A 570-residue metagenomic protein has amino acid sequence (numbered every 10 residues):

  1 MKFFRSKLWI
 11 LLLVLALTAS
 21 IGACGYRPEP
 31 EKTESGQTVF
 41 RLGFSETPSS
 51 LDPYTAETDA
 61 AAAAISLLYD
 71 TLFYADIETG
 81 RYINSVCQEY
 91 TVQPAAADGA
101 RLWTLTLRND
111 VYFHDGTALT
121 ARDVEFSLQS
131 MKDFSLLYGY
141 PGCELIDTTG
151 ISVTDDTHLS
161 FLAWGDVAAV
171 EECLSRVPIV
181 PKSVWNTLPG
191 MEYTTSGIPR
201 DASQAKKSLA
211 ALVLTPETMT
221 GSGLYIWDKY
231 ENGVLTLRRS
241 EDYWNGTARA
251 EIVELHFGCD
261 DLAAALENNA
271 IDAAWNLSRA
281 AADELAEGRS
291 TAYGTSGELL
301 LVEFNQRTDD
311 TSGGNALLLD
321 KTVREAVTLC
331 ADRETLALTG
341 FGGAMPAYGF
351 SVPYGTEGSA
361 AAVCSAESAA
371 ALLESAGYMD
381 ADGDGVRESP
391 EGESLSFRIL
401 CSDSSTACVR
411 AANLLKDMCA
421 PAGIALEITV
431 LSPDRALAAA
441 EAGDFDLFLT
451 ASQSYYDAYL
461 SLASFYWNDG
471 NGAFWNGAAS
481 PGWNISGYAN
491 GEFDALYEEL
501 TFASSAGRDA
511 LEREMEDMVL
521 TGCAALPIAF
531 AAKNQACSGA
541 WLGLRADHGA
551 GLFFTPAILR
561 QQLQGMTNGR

Functional and structural regions predicted by a protein language model:
G43-A96, Q129, T220: N-terminal lobe/hinge region of extracytoplasmic solute-binding protein
I77, I179-A248, A366, A371: Gly/Pro-rich hinge or "lid" segments in bacterial periplasmic/extracellular proteins
G142-A202: Surface-exposed binding/hinge segments that line and control ligand-binding clefts or catalytic entry sites
R238, L317-D417, Q564-N568: Append "and occasionally in soluble cytosolic enzymes with long acidic Gly/Pro-rich linkers
S240-E284, A425-E427: Ligand-site clamp/hinge motif
S278-A370, N476-G491, G522-G539: Local pocket/hinge segments that shape ligand/substrate recognition
E325, A425-A436, A463-S538, Q564-R570: Extracytoplasmic/peripheral linker and loop segments enriched in polar/acidic and small residues with frequent Thr/Pro
Q535-R570: Long beta-strand-rich cores associated with HINT superfamily self-processing modules
